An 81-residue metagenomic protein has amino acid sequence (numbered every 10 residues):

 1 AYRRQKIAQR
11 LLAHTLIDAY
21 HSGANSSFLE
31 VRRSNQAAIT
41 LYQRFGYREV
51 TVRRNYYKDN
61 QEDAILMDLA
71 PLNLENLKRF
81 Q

Functional and structural regions predicted by a protein language model:
R3, L29-I39, Y56-N60: Conserved beta-strand-loop-alpha-helix junction that forms the acyl-donor binding cleft
R4-A19, Q36-R44: Conserved acetyl-CoA-binding loop-helix of GNAT-fold acetyltransferases
I7, A24, Y47: Short phosphate-binding/catalytic loops that engage adenosine nucleotides
H14, R53-R54: Hydrophobic, well-ordered secondary-structure scaffolds
A19-E30, R53: Conserved GNAT acetyl-CoA-binding A-motif
Y20, N55, D59-Q81: Terminal substrate-recognition subdomain of acyl/acetyltransferases
Y42, Y47, M67: Conserved active-site tyrosine of GNAT-family acetyltransferases
E49-T51: A secondary-structure capping/hinge motif
